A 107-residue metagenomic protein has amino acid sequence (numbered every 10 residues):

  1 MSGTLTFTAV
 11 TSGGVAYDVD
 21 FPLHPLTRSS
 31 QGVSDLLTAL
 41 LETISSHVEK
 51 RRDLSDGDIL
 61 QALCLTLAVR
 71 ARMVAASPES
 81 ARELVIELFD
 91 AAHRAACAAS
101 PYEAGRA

Functional and structural regions predicted by a protein language model:
M1-A107: Solvent-exposed interaction surfaces and binding hotspots enriched for charged
